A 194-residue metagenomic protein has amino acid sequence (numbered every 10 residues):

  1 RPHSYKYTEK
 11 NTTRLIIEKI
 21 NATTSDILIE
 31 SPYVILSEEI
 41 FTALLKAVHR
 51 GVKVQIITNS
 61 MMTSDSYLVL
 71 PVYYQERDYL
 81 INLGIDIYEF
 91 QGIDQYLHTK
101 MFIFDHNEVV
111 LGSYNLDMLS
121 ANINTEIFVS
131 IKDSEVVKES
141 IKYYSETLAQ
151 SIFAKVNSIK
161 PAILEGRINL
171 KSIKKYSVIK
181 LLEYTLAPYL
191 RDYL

Functional and structural regions predicted by a protein language model:
R1-L194: Charged, low-complexity intrinsically disordered terminal segments
